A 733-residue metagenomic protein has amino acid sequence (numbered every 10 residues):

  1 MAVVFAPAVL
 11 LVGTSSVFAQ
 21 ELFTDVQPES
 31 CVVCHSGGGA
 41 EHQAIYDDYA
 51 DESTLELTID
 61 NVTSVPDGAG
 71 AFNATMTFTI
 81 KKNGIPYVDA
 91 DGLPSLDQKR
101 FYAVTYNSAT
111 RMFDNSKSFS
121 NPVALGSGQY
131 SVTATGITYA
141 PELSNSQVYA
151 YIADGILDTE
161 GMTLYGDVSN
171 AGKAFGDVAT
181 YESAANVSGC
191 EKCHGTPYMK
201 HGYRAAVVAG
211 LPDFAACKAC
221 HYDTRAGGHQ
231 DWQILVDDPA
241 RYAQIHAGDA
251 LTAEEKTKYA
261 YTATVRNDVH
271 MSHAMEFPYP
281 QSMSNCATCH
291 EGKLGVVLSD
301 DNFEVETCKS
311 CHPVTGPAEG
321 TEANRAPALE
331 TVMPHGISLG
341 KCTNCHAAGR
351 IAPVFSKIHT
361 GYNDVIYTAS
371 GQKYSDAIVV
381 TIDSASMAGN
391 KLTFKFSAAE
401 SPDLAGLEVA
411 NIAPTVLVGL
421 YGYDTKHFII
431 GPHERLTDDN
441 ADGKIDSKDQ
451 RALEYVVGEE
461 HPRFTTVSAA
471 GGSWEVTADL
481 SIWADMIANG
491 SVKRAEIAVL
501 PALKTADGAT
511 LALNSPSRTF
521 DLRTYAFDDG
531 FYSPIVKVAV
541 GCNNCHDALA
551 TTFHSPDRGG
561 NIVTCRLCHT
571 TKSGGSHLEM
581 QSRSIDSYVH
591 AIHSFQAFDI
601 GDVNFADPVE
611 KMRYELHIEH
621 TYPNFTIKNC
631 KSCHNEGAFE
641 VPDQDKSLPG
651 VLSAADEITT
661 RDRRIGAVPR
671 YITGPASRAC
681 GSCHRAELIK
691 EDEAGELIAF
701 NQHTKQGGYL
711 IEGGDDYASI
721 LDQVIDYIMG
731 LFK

Functional and structural regions predicted by a protein language model:
M1-K192, K200, G349-G541, A667-S677 (+1 more regions): N-terminal export/targeting leaders of redox proteins
Q20-F23, G37-Y49, G195-L211, D223-A240 (+3 more regions): Inter-heme linker and motif-flanking segments adjacent to c-type heme-binding CXXCH motifs in c-type cytochromes
F78, C217-C220, C308, F396 (+1 more regions): Conserved long hydrophobic alpha-helices within structured protein cores
N170-H229, Q233-D238, E255, N514-I562 (+2 more regions): Mixed-charge (acidic/basic) macromolecular-recognition segments
